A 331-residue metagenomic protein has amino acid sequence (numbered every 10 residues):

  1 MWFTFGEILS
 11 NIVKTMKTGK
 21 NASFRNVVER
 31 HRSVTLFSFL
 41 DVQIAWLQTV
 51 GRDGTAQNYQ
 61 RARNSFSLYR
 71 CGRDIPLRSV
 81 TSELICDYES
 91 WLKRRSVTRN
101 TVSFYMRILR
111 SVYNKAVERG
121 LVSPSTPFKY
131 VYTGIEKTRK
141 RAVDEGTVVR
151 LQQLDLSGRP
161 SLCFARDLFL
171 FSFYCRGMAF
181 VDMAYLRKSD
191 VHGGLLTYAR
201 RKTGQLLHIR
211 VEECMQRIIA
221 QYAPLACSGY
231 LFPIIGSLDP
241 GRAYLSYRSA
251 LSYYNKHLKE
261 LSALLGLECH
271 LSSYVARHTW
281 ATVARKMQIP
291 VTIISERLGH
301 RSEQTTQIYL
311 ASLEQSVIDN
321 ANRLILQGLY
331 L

Functional and structural regions predicted by a protein language model:
K20-R95: Basic/aromatic-enriched alpha-helical hairpins
S65, R94-P127, M178: N-terminal DNA-binding recognition helix of tyrosine site-specific recombinases/integrases
K129-F180: Basic, Lys/Arg- and aromatic-enriched nucleic-acid-binding interface segment
A142, R200-G204, L298-R323: Catalytic-site neighborhood detector that most strongly recognizes the C-terminal catalytic loop/helix of tyrosine
V148, E212-E268: Active-site/catalytic core of tyrosine-dependent DNA strand-transfer enzymes
G158-P160, L225, N255-E296: Short, basic (Lys/Arg/His-rich) helix/loop patches that form interaction surfaces in the mid-to-C-terminal regions
Y185-A220: Conserved tyrosine-mediated DNA breakage-rejoining catalytic core shared by Y-recombinases
S189-L195, E268-C269, I289-I308: Short, polar N-cap/turn motifs at the start of nucleic acid-interacting alpha helices
